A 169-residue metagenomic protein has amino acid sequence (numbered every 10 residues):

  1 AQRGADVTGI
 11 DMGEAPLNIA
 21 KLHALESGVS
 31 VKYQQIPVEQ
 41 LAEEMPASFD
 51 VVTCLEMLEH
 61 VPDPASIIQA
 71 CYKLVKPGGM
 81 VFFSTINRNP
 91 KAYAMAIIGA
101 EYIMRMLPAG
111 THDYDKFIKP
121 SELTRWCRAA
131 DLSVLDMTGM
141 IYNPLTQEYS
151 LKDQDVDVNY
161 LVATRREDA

Functional and structural regions predicted by a protein language model:
D6-D11: Conserved SAM-binding motif I beta-strand of class I
G13-A15: Conserved SAM/SAH-binding beta-strand->alpha-helix loop
E26-L41: Conserved SAM-binding strand-loop segment of SAM-dependent methyltransferases
E39-V52: A short acidic, Gly/Pro-enriched loop at the edge of an enzyme's catalytic core that lines a small-molecule cofactor
A65-M80: A short glycine-rich, Lys/Arg-flanked "PGG" loop and its adjoining helix->strand segment in the class I
M80-R105: Conserved class I S-adenosyl-L-methionine
T85, M104-E122: Acceptor-substrate binding/catalytic loop of class I
Y114-M137: Short alpha-helix
